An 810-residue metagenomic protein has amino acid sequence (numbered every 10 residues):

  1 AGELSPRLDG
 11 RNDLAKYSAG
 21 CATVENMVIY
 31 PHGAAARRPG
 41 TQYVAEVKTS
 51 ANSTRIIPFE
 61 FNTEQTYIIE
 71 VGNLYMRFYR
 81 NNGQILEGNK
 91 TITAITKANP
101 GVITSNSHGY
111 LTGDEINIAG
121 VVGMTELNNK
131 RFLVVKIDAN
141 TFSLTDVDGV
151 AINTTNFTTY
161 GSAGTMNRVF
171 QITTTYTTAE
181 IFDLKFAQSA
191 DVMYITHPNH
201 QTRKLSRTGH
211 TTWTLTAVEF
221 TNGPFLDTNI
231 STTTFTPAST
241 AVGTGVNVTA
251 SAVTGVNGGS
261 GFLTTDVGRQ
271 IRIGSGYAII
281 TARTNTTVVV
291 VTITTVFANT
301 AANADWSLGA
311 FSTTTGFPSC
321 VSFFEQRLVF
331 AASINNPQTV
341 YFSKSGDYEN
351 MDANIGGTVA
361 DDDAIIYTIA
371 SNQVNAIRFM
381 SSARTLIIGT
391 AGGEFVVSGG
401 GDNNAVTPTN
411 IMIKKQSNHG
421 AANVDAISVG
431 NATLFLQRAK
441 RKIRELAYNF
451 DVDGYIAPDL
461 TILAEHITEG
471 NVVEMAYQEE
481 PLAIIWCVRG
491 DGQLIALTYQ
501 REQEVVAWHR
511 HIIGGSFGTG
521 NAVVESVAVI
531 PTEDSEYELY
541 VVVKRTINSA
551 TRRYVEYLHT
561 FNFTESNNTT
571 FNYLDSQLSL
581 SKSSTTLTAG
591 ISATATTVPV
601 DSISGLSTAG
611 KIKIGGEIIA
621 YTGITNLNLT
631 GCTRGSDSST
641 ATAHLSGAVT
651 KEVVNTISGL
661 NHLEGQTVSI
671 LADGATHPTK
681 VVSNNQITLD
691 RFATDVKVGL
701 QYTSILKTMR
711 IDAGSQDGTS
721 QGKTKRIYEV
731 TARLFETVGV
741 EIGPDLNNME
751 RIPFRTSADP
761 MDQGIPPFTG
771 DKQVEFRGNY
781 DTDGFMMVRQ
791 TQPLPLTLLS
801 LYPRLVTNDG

Functional and structural regions predicted by a protein language model:
A1-D9, G83-F186, H197-P198, F220-V242 (+7 more regions): Small/polar beta-strand repeat architecture
A1-G88, H200-G245, I293, N303-S381 (+9 more regions): N-terminal beta-propeller domains
A1-N89, S107-T125, N167-Y194, D266 (+9 more regions): N-terminal assembly/attachment segments of tailed bacteriophage virion structural proteins
G83, K130, R168-T234, Y277-A278 (+5 more regions): Beta-strand-rich solenoidal segments
T178-L184, P760-F785, T791-Q792: Beta-sandwich interaction modules
S371-I388, G392-S581, I657-V668: Beta-sheet-dominated scaffold domains
T703-I742, P793-G810: Exposed low-complexity, polar/acidic, P/S/T/G-rich flexible segments that act as propeptides, protease-susceptible
V740-R751: Short, surface-exposed beta-strand/strand-loop-strand elements in extracellular ectodomains
